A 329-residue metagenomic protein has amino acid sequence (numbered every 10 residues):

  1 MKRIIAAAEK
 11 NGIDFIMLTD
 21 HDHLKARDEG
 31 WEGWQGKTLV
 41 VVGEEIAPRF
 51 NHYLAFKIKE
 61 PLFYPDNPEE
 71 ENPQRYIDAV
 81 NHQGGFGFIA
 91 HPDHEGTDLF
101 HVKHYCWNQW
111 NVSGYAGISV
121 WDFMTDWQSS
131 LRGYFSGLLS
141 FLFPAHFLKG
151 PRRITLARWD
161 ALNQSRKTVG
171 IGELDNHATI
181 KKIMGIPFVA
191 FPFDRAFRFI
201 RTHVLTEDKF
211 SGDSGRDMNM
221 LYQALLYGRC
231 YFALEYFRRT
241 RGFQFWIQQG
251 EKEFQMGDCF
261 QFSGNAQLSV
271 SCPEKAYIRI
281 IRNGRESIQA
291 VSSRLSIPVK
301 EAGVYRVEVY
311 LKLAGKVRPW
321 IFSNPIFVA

Functional and structural regions predicted by a protein language model:
M1-R132, S140, K149-A161, S165 (+3 more regions): A metal-dependent hydrolase metal-coordination microenvironment
E29-G33, P65, Y105, F143 (+2 more regions): Short alpha-helical interface elements
S136-P144, S211-G215: Long, structured stretches of catalytic cores involved in phosphate-ester chemistry, encompassing
S165-G170, L174-A329: C-terminal functional module detector
